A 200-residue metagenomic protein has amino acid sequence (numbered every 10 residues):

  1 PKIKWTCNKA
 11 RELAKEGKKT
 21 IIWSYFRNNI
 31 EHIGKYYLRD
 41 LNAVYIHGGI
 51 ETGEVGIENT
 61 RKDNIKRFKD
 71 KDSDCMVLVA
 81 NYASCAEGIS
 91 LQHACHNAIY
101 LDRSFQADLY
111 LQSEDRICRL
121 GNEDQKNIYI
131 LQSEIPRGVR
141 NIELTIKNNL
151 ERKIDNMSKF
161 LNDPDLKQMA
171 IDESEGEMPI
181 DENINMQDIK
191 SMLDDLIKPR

Functional and structural regions predicted by a protein language model:
P1-R39: Conserved helicase/translocase motor-coupling segment
W5-K9, H32, Y36, D63 (+4 more regions): Alpha-helical elements of Rossmann-like donor-binding domains used by nucleotide-donor carbohydrate transfer enzymes
I21-W23, D40-C85: Conserved helicase ATPase core of P-loop NTP-dependent helicases/translocases
Y25, G48, R103, L131-S133: Cofactor-binding loop segments of dinucleotide-utilizing enzymes, especially the Rossmann-like FAD- and NAD(P)+-binding
I30-G34, K62-I65, D72, M76-D102 (+1 more regions): SF2 helicase motor core recognition
L38-L41, E123: Short, well-ordered coil/turn elements that cap or connect secondary structure elements
F105-R200: A conserved SF2-helicase RecA2
